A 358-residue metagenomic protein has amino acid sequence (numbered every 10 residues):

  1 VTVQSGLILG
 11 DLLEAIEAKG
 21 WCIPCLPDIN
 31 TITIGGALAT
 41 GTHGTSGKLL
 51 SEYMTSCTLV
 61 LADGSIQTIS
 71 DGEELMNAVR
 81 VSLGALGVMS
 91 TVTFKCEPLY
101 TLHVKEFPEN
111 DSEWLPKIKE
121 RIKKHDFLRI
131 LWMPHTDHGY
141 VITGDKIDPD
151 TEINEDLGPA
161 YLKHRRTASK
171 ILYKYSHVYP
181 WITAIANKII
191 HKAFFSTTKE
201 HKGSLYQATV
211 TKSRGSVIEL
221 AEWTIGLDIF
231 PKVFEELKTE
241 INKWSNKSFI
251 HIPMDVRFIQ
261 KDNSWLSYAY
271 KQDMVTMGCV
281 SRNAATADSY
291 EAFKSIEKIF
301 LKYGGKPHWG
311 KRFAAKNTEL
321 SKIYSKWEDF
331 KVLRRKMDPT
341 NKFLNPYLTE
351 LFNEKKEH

Functional and structural regions predicted by a protein language model:
V1-H358: Noncatalytic alpha-helical scaffold of FAD-dependent oxidoreductases
